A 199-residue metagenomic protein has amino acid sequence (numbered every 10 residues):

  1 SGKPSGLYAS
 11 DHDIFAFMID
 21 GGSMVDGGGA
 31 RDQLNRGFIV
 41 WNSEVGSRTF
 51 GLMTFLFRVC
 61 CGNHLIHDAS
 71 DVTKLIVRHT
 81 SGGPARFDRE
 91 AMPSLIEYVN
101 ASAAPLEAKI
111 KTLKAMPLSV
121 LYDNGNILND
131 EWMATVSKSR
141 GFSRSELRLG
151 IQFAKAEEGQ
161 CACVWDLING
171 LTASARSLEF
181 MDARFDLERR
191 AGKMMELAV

Functional and structural regions predicted by a protein language model:
S5-F17: Short, structured protein-protein interaction patches enriched in aromatics and acidic/basic residues, typified by
S5-G6, G21-V199: Intrinsically disordered, low-complexity regions enriched in serine/threonine
